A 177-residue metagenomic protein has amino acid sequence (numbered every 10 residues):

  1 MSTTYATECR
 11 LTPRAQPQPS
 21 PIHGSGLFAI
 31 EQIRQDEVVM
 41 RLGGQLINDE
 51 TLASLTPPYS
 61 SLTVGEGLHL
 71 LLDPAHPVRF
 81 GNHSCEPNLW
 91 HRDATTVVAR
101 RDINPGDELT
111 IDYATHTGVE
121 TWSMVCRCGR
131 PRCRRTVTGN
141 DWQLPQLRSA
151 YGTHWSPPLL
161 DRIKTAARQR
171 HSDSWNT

Functional and structural regions predicted by a protein language model:
M1-T177: Conserved catalytic SET/PR domain of SAM-dependent protein methyltransferases, capturing the structural core that binds
